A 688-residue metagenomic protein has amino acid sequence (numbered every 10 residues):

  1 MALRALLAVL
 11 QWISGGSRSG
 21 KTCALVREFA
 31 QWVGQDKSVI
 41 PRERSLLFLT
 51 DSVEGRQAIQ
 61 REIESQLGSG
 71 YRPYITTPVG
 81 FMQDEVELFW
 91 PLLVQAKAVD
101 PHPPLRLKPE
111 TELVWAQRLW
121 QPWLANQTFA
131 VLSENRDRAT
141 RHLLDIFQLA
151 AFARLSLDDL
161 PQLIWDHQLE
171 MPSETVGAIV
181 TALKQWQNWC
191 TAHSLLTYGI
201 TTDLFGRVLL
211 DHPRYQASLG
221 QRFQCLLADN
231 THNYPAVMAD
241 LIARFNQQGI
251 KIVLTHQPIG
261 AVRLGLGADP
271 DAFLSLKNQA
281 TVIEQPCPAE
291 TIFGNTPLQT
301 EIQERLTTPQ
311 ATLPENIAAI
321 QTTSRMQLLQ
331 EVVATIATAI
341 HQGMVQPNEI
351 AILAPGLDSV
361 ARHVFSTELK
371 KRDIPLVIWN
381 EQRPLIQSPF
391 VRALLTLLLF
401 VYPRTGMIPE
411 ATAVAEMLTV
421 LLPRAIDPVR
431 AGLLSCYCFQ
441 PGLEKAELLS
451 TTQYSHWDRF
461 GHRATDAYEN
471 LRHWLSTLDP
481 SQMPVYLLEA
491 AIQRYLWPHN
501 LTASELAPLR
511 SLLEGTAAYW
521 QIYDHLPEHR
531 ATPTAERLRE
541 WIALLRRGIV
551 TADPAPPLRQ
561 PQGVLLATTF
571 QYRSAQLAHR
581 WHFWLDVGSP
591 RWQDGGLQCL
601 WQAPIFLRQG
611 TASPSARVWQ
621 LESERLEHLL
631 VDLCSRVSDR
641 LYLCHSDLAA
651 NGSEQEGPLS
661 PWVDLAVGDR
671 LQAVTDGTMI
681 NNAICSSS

Functional and structural regions predicted by a protein language model:
A2-L3, V9-I13, L119-L226, E304-L306 (+1 more regions): Accessory N-terminal region flanking or inserted into the helicase ATPase core in nucleic-acid motor proteins
L6-L7, S17-V33, P288-R372: Helicase P-loop NTPase motor core
P41-L155: Conserved P-loop NTPase-based nucleic-acid remodeling module centered on helicase motor cores
I75-M82, C225-H232, S511-A517, Q521-E528 (+3 more regions): Conserved helicase core region in the C-terminal RecA-like lobe
M171-K277, E284-T291, S324-R325, L566 (+2 more regions): Conserved helicase NTPase motor core
V176-V180, L448-T568: Accessory C-terminal helicase-associated subdomains
L313, M344-I350, A354-S476: ATPase/helicase motor core of nucleic-acid motors
D586-V667: C-terminal accessory regions
